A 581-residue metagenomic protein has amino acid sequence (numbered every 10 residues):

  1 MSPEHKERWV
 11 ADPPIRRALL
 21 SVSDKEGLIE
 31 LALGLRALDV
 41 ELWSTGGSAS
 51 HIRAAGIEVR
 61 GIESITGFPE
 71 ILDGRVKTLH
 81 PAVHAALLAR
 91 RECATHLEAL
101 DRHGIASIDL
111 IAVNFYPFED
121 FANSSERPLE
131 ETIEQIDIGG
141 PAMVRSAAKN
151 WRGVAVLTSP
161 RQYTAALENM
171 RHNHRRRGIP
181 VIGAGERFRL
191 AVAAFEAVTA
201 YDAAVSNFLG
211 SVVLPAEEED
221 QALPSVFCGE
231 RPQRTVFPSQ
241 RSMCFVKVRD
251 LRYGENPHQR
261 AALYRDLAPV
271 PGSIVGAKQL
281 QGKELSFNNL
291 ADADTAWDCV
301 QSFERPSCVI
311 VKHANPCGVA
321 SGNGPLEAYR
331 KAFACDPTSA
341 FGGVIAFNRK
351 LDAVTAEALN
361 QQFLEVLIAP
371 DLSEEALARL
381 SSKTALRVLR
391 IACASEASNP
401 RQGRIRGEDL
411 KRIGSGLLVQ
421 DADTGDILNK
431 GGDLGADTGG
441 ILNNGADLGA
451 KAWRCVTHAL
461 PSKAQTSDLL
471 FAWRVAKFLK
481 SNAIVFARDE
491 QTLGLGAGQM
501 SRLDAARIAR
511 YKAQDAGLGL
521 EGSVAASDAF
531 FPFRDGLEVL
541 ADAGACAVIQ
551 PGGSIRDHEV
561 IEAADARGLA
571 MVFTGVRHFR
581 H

Functional and structural regions predicted by a protein language model:
M1-I65: N-terminal glycine-/serine-/threonine-rich phosphate-binding loop
S2-L20, G74, V113, D202-A203 (+1 more regions): ATP-dependent carboxylate/acyl-activation modules
R36, R53, D137, A148 (+3 more regions): Anion (oxyanion) recognition and catalysis
G47-F118, E218-S225: Glycine-rich nucleotide/cofactor/substrate-binding loop typically near the N-terminus or early in the first domain
R91-A148, R454-K463: Active-site/ligand-binding-proximal alpha/beta "capping" segment
F115, E119-A122, I136-G139, V144-G185: N-terminal glycine-/lysine-enriched basic segments
R161, A165-F227, R231-F237, R241: Non-catalytic interaction/clamp surfaces of large macromolecular machines
